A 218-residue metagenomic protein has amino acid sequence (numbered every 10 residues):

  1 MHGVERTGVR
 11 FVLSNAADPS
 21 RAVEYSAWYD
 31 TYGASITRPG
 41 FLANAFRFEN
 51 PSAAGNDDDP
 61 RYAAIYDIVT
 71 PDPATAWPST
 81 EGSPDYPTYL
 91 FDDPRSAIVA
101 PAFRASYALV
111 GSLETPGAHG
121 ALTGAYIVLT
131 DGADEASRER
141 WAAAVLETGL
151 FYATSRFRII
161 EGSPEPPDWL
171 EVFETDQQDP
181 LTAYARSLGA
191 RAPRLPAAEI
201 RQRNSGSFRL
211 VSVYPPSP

Functional and structural regions predicted by a protein language model:
M1-P218: Macromolecular interaction modules
